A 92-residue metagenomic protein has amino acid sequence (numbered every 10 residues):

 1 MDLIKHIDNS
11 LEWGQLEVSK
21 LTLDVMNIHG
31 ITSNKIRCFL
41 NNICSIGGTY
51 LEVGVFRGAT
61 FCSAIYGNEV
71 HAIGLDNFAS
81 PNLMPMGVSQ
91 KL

Functional and structural regions predicted by a protein language model:
I4-H6, S10, L23-H29, R37-L92: S-adenosylmethionine/decaboxylated-SAM
L16: Extracellular/lumenal glycan-associated surfaces
S19: Conserved P-loop NTPase mechanochemical-coupling segment
S33: Helix-loop module immediately N-terminal to the HCX5R catalytic loop in PTP-like cysteine phosphatase domains
